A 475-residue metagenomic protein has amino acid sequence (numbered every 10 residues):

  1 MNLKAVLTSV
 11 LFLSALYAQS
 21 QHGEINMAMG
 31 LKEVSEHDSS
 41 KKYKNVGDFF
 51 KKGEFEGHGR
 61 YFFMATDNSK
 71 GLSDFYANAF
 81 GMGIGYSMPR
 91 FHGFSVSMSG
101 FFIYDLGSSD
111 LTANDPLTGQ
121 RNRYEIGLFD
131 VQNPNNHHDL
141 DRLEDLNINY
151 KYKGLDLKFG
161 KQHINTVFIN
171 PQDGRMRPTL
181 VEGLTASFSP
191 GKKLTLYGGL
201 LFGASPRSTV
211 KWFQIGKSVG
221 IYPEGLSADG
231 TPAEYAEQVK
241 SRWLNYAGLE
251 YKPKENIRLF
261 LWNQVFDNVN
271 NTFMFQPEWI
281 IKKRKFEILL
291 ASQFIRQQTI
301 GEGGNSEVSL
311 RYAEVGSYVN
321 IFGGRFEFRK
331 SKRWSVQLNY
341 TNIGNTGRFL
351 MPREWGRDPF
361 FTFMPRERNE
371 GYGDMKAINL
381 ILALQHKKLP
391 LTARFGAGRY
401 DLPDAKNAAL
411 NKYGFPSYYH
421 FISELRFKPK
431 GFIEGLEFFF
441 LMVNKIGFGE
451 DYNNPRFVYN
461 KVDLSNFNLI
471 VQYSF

Functional and structural regions predicted by a protein language model:
G23, K461-F475: Outer-membrane beta-barrel "beta-signal"
K51, D74-F80, L140-E144, K151 (+7 more regions): Residues that define the transmembrane beta-barrel architecture of outer-membrane proteins
E54-F55, H92-V96, G154-K158, K193-L196 (+7 more regions): Repeated loop/turn-to-beta-strand initiation elements of outer-membrane beta-barrel proteins
G57, M82-M88, L146-Y150, L184-P190 (+7 more regions): Residues on the lipid-exposed face of transmembrane beta-strands in outer-membrane beta-barrel proteins
G59-F63, L157-Q172, L196-G198, A247 (+7 more regions): Transmembrane beta-strand segments that form the barrel wall of outer-membrane beta-barrel proteins
Y61-A65, G100-L106, Y152-G154, K161-T166 (+11 more regions): Transmembrane beta-strands of outer-membrane beta-barrel pores
S87-T118, N135-Q214, Y251, I257 (+1 more regions): Outer membrane beta-barrel
L106-D110, Y197-L244, F286-P359, M442-V462: Outer-membrane beta-barrel translocator/channel fold
